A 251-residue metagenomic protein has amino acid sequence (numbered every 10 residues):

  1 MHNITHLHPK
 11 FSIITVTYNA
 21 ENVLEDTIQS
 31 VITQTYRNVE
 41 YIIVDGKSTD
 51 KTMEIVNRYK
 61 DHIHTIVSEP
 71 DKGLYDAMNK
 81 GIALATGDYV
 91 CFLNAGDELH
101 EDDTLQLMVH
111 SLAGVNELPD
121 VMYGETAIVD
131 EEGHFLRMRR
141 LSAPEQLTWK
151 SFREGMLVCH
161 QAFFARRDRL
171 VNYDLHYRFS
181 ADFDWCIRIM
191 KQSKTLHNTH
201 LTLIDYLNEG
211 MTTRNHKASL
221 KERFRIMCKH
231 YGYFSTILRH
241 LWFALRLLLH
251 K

Functional and structural regions predicted by a protein language model:
M1-T33: N-proximal low-complexity "stem/linker" segments adjacent to membrane-targeting elements
P9-S12, E40, D184: Cell-envelope/extracellular polymer assembly enzymes that use nucleotide-activated donors
N22-E25, D50-R58: Acidic helix N-cap motif at the loop->helix transition within catalytic regions of sugar-transfer enzymes
R37, D45-E54, N94: A conserved acidic beta->alpha catalytic loop
S68-A85: Glycine-rich, basic loop-to-helix element that forms the pyrophosphate-binding segment of sugar-nucleotide handling
V90: Short aromatic/hydrophobic "clamp" motif used to bind/position activated sugar donors
D102-L136: Conserved donor NDP-sugar-binding/catalytic core segment of glycosyltransferases
M138-E222: Conserved nucleotide-sugar donor-binding catalytic segment
